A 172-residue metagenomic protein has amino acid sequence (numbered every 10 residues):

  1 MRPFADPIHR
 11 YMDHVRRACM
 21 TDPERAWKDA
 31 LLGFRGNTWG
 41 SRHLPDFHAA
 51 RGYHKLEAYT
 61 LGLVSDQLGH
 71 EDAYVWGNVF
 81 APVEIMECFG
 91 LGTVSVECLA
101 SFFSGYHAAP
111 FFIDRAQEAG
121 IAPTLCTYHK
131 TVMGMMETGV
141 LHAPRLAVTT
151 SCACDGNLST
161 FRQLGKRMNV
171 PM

Functional and structural regions predicted by a protein language model:
M1-M172: An N-terminal assembly and electron-transfer interface module characteristic of large anaerobic redox and radical
